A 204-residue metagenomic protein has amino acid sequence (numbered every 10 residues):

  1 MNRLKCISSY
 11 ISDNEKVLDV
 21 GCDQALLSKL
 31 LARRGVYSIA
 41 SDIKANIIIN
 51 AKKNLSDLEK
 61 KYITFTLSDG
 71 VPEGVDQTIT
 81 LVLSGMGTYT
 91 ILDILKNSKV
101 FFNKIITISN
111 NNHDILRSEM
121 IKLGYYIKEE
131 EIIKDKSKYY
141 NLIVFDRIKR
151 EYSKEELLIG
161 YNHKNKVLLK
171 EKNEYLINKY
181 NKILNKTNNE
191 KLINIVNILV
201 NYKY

Functional and structural regions predicted by a protein language model:
M1-D13: Conserved alpha-helix/loop element of class I SAM-dependent methyltransferases that forms part of the SAM/SAH-binding
R3, P72-E73, Y89-Y204: Class I S-adenosyl-L-methionine
N14-D23: Conserved class I S-adenosyl-L-methionine
A25, K29: Glycine-rich SAM-binding Motif I of class I
A32-R33: Gly/Ala-rich phosphate-binding loop of Rossmann-like dinucleotide-binding domains, activating on the conserved
Y37-D42: Conserved SAM-binding motif I beta-strand of class I
K44-N46: Conserved SAM/SAH-binding beta-strand->alpha-helix loop
I49-V75: S-adenosyl-L-methionine
